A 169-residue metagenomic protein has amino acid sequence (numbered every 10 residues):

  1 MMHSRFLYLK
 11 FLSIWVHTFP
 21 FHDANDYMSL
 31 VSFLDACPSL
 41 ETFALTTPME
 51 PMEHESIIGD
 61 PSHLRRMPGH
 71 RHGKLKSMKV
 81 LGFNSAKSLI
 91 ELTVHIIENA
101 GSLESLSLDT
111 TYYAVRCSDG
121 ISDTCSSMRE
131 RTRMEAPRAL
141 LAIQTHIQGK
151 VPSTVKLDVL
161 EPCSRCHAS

Functional and structural regions predicted by a protein language model:
M1-S169: Non-core capping and flanking segments associated with repeat-based/extracellular domains
